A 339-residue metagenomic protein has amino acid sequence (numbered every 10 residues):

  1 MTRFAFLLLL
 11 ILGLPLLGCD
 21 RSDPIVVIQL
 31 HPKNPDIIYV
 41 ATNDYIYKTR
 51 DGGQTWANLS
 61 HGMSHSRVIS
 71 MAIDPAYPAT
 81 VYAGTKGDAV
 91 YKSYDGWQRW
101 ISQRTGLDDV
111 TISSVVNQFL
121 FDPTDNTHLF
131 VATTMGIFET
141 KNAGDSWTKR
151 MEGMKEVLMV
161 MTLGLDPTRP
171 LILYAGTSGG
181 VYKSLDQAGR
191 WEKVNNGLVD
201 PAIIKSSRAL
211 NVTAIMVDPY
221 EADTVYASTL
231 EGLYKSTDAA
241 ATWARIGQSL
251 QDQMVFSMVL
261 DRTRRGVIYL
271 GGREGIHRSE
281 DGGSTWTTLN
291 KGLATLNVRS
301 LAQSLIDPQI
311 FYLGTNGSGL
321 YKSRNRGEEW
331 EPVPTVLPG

Functional and structural regions predicted by a protein language model:
T2-G339: Extracellular glycan-interacting surfaces
